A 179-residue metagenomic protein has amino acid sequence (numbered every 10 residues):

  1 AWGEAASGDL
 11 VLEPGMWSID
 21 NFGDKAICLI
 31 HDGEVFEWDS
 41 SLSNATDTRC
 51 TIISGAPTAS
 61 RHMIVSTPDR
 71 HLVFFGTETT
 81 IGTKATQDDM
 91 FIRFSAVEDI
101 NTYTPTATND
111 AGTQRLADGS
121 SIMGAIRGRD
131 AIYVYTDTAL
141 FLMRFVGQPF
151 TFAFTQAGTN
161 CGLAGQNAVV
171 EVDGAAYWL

Functional and structural regions predicted by a protein language model:
A1, S7-W17, I30, E34-E37: Extended, beta-strand-rich, solvent-exposed assembly scaffolds of outer structural proteins
W2-E13, S43-L179: Beta-propeller and closely related beta-pinwheel folds
I19, H31, W38, F91-R93 (+1 more regions): Generic hydrophobic, helix-prone segments enriched in Leu/Val/Ile
F22-R49: Hydrophobic or amphipathic alpha-helical targeting/insertion segments
